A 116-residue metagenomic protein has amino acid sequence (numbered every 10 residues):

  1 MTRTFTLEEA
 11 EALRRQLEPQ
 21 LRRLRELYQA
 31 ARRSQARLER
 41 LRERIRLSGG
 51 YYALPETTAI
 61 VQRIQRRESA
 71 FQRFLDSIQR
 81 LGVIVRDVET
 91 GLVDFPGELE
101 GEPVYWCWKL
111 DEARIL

Functional and structural regions predicted by a protein language model:
M1-R44: Long, hydrophobic N-terminal alpha-helical segment
T2, R25, G49, E68-F71 (+1 more regions): Generic intrinsically disordered, low-complexity segments enriched for polar/acidic and small residues
T2-T6, T57-T58, T90: Residue-identity detector for threonine
E8-E11, R15, T58, S69-Q72: Generic alpha-helical secondary structure signal
R14, Y52, I60, E89-L92: Short secondary-structure boundary micro-motifs
L21-L24, Q29-A30, S34, S48 (+5 more regions): General N-terminal targeting signals
R33-S69: Structured domain cores in non-transmembrane regions
Q65, S69-L116: Glycine-rich, aromatic-bearing surface loops/beta-hairpins
